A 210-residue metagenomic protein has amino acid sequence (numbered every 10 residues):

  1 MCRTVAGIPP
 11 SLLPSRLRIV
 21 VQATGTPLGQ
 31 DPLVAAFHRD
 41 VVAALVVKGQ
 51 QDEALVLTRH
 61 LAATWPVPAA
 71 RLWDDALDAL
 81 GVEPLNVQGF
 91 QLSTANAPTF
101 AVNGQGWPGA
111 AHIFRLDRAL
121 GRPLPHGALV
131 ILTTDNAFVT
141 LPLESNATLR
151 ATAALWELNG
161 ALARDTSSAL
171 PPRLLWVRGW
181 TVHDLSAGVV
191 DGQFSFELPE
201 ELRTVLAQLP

Functional and structural regions predicted by a protein language model:
M1-P108: Charged, alpha-helical interface segments at or near domain boundaries
T26, E83-D117, H126, D135 (+4 more regions): Short, surface-exposed polybasic-aromatic patches that bind anionic ligands, especially phosphate groups
D31, D40, D52, D74-D78 (+5 more regions): Acidic-enriched, low-complexity/disordered segments with a strong bias for Aspartate over Glutamate
P68-L72, H112, A147-A154: Short amphipathic alpha-helical segments
L120-R122: Short linear interaction motifs
L124-P125, L129-V130, T134-P210: C-terminal structured domains
